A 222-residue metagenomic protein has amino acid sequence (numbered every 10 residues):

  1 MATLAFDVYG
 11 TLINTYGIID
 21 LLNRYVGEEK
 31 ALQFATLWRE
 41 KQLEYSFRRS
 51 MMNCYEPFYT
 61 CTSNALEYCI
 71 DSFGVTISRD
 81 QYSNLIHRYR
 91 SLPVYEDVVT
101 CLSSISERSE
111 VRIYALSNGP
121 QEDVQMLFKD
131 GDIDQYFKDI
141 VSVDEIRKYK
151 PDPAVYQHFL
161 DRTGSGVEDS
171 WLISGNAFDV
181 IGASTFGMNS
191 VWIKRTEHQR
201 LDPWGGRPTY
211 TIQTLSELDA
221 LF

Functional and structural regions predicted by a protein language model:
M1-L43: Active-site neighborhood of HAD-like aspartate-dependent phosphohydrolases
L4, S103, P120-F222: Asp-based, Mg2+/Mn2+-dependent phosphohydrolase catalytic module
D20-L21, L37, N64-Y68, N84 (+5 more regions): Alpha-helical elements of Rossmann-like donor-binding domains used by nucleotide-donor carbohydrate transfer enzymes
E28-L37, F73-S83, V167: Short, surface-exposed acidic
S46-S83: A metal-dependent, Asp-based hydrolase signature
D80-V94, V98-D130, F137-V143: Substrate-recognition element of Asp-dependent hydrolases with the DxDx(T/V) motif
